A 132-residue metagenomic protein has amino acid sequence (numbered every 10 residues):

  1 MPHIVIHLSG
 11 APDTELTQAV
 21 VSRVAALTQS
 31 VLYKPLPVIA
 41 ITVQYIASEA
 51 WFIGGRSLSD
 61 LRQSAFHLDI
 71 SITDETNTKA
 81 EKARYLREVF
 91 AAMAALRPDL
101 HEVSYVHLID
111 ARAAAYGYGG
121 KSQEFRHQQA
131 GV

Functional and structural regions predicted by a protein language model:
M1-V132: A domain-level signal for the structural core that forms small-molecule/cofactor-binding pockets and catalytic centers
